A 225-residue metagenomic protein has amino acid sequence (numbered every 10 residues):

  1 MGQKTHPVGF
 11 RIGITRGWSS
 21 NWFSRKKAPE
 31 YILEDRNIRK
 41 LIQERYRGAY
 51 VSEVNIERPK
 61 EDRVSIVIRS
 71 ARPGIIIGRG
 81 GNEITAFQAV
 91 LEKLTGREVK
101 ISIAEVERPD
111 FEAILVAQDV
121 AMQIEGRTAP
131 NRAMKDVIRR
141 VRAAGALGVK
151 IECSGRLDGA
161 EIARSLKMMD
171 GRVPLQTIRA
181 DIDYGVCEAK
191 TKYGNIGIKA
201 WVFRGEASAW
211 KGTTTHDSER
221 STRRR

Functional and structural regions predicted by a protein language model:
M1-R225: RNA-contacting regions in translation and RNA-metabolism proteins, encompassing KH/S1 modules where present
